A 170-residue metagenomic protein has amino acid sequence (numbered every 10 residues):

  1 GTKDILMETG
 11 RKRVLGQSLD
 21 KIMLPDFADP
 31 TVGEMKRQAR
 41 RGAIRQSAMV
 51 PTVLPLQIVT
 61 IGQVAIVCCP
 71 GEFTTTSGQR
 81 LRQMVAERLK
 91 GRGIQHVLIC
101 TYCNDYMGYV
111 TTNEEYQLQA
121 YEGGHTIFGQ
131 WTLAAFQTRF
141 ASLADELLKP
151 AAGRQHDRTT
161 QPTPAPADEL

Functional and structural regions predicted by a protein language model:
G1-L170: Non-catalytic substrate/cofactor recognition surfaces at enzyme active-site rims
